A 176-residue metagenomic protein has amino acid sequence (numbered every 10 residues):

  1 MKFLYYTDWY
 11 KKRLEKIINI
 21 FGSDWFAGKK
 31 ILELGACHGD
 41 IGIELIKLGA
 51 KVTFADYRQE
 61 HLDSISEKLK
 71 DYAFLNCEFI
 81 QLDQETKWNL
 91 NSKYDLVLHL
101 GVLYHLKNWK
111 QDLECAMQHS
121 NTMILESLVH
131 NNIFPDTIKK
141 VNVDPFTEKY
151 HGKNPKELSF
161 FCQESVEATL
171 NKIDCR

Functional and structural regions predicted by a protein language model:
M1-S92, L100: Conserved N-terminal segment of class I S-adenosyl-L-methionine
D95, N121: Conserved acidic residues
L96-N108: A short SAM/SAH-binding and catalytic strip from SAM-dependent methyltransferases
H105-H119: A short, conserved alpha-helix within the catalytic core of class I
L125-E148: Conserved class I S-adenosyl-L-methionine
T147-S165: Acceptor-substrate binding/catalytic loop of class I
Q163-R176: A SAM-dependent methyltransferase catalytic signature shared across enzymes that methylate proteins
